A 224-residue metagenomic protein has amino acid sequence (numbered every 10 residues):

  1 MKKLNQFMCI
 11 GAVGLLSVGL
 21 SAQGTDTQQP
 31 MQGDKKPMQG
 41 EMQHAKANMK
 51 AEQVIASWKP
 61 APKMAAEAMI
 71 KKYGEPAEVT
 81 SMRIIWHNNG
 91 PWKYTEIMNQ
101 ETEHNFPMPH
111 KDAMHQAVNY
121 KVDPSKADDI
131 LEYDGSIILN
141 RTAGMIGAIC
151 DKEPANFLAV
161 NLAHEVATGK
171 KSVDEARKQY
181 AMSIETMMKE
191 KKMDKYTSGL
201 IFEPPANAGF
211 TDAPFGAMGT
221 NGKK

Functional and structural regions predicted by a protein language model:
M1-I10: Bacterial N-terminal signal peptides that target proteins for export
C9-G19: Bacterial N-terminal signal peptides
G19-A22, R177: Ubiquitous "structural anchor" signal
G24-Q43: N-terminal propeptides/low-complexity segments immediately following signal peptides in secreted or periplasmic proteins
H44, K50-Y94, M98-K224: Non-cytosolic coordination micro-motifs
